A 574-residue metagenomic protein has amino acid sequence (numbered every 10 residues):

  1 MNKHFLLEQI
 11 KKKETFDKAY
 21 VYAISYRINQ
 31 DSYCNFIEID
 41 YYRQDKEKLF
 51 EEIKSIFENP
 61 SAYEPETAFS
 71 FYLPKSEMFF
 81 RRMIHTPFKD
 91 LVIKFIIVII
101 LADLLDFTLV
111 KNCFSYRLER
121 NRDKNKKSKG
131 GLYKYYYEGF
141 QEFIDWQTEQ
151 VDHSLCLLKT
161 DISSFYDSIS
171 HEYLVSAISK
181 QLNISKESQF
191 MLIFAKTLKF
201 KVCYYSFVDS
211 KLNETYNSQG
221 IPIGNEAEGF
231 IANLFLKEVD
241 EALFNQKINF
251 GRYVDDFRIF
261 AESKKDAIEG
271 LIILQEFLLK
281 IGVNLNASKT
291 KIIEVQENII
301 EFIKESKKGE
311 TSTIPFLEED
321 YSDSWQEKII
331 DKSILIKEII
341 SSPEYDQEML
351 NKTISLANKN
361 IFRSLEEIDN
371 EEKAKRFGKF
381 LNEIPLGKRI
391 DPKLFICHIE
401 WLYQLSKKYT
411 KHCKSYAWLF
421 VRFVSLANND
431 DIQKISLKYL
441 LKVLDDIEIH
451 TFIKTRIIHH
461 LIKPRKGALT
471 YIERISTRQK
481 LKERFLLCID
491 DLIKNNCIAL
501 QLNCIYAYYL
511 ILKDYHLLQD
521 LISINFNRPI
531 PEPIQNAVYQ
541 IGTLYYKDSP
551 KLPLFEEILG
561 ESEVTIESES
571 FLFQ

Functional and structural regions predicted by a protein language model:
M1-L192, V202-N225: Conserved two-metal-ion catalytic palm core of "right-hand" nucleic acid polymerases, unifying RNA-dependent RNA
I56-N59, S562, I566: Acidic, carboxylate-rich catalytic segments that either coordinate divalent cations
R117-R122, R258-K265, E294: Beta-rich nucleic-acid/ligand-interaction surfaces
E142-V254, R258-E276, I281, L317-C504 (+4 more regions): Conserved polymerase palm-domain catalytic core
I281-F316: Conserved catalytic core of two-metal-ion nucleotidyltransferases
Q535-D548: TPR/TPR-like alpha-solenoid helical repeat scaffolds
F555-E557, E561: Surface-exposed assembly/interface segments
